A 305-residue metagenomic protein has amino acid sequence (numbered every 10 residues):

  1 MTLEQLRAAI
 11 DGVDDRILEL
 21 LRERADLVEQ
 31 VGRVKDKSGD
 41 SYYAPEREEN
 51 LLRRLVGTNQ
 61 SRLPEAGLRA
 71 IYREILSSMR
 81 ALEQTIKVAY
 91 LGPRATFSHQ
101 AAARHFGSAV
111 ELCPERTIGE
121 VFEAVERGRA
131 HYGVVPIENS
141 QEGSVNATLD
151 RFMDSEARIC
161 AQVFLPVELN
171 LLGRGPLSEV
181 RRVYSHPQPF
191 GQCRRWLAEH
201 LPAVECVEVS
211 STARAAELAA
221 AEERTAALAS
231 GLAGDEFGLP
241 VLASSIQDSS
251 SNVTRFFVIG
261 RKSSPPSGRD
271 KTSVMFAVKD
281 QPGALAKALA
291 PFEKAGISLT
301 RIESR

Functional and structural regions predicted by a protein language model:
M1-R305: Domain-level signature for soluble enzymes in the chorismate/prephenate branch of the shikimate pathway
